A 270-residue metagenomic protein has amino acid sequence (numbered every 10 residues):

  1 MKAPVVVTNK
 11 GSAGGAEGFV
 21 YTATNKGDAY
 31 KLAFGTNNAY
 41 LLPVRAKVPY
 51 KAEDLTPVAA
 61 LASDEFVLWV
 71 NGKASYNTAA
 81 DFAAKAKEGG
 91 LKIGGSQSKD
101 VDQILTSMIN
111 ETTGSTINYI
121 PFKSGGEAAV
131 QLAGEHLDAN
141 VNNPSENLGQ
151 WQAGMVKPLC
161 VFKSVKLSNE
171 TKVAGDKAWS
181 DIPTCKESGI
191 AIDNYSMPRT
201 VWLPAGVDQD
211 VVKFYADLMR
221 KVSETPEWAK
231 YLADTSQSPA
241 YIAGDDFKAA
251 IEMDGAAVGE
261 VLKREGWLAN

Functional and structural regions predicted by a protein language model:
M1-D54, G90, N110-E146, Q150 (+2 more regions): N-terminal (or domain-start) structured segment
N9, F34, P57-A60, G95 (+4 more regions): Structural signal for conserved beta-strand scaffold positions within catalytic alpha/beta enzyme cores
Y21-Y30, P43-E127, C185, P198-Y231: Hinge/capping helix and adjacent helix->loop/strand transition within the periplasmic-binding protein
T36-N37, G72, N143-S145, F162-S164 (+1 more regions): Short secondary-structure boundary segments
S63, G149-S223, M253-A256: C-terminal lobe and pocket-closing loops of periplasmic/extracytoplasmic Venus-flytrap solute-binding proteins
G94-I182: Ligand-binding pocket segment of bilobal, Venus flytrap-like solute-binding proteins
S115, Q209-N270: An extracytoplasmic/periplasmic, membrane-proximal ligand-sensing/linker region
